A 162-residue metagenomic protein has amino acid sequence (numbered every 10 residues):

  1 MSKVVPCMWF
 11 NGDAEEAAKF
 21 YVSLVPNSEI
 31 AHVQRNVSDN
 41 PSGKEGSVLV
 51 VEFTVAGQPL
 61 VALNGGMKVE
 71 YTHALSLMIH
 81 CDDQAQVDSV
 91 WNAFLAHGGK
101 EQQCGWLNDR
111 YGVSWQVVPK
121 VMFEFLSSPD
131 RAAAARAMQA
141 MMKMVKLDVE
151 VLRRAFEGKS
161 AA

Functional and structural regions predicted by a protein language model:
M1-S2, V69-Y71: Short, flexible turn/loop "capping" segments at secondary-structure junctions
V5-C7, V50, S76-M78: Short aromatic/hydrophobic contact patches that present stacked aromatics for nucleic-acid/ligand binding
M8-G57: Core segments of cupin and vicinal oxygen chelate
L24, V55-P59, E70-S114, P119-V121 (+3 more regions): Vicinal oxygen chelate
N40-S42, H73-L75, A161: A charge-rich, low-complexity, intrinsically flexible signal that marks solvent-exposed coils, linkers, repeats
G65-G66: Conserved, structured core segments of small domains
P129-A162: C-terminal cap/linker of serine protease catalytic domains
